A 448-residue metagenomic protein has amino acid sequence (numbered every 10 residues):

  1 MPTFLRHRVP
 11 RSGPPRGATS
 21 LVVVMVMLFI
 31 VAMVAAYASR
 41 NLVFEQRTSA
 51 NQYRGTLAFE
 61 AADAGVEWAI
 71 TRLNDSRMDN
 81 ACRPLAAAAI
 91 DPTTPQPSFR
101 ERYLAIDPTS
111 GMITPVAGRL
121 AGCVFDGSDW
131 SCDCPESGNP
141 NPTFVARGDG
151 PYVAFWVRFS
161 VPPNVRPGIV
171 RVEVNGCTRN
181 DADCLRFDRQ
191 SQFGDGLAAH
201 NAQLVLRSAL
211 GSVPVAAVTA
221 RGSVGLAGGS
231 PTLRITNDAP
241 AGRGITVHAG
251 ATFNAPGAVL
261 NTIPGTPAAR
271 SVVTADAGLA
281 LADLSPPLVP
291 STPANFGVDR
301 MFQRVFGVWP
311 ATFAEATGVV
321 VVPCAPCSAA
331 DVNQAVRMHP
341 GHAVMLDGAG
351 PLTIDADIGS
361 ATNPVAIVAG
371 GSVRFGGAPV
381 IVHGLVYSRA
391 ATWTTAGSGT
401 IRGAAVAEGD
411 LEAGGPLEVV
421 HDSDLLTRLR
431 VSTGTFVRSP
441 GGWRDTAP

Functional and structural regions predicted by a protein language model:
P2-V213, A217-A220, L425-P448: Beta-strand/loop motifs with alternating small/hydrophobic and polar/acidic residues, enriched in the first structured
H7, A88, L104, G111 (+8 more regions): Residue-level marker of intrinsically disordered, low-complexity segments enriched for small/polar residues
T71, G148-E315, R337, A349-S432 (+2 more regions): Short, ordered "entry" segments at domain starts
E315, V319-S328: Long, acidic/serine-threonine-rich intrinsically disordered regions with weak helical/coil propensity that act as
P323-C324, A335-M338, A343-L346, L352-I354: Conserved glycine(s) in the ABC-transporter nucleotide-binding domain "signature"
